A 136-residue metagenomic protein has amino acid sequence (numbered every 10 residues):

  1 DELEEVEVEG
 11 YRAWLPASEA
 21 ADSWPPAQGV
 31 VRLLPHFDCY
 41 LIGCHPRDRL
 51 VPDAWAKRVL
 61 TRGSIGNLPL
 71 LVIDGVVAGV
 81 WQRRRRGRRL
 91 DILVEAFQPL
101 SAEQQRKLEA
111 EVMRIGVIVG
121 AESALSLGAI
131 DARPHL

Functional and structural regions predicted by a protein language model:
D1-L136: Long, charged, low-complexity, helical-prone intrinsically disordered regions
